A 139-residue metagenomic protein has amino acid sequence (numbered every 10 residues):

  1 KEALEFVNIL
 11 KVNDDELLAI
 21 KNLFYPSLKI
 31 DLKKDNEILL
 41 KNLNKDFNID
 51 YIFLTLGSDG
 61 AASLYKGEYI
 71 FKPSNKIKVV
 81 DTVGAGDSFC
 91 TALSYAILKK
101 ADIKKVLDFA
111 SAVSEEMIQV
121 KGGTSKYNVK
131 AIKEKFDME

Functional and structural regions predicted by a protein language model:
E2-A3, K45: Structural alpha-helical scaffold elements that stabilize or flank donor/cofactor-binding regions in carbohydrate
L4-V7, I49: Core-facing hydrophobic residues within beta-strands of well-ordered domains
V7-I20: A short beta-strand/loop micro-motif in the catalytic core of glycosyltransferases that engages the nucleotide-sugar
N22-E139: Conserved phosphate-binding/catalytic region of the ribokinase-like
